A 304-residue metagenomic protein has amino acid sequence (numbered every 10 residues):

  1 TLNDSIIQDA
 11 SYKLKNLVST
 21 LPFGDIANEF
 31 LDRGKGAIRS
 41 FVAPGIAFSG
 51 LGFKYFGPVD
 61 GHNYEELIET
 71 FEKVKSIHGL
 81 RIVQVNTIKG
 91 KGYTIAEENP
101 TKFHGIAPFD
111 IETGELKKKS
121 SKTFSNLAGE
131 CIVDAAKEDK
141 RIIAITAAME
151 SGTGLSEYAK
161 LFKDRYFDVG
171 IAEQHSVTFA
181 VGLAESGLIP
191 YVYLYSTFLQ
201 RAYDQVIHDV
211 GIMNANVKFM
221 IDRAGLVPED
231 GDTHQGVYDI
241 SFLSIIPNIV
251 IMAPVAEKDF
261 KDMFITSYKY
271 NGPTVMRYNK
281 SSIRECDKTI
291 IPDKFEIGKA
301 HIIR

Functional and structural regions predicted by a protein language model:
T1-F23, K35, A47, M213 (+1 more regions): Mobile "lid/hinge" segments at catalytic clefts and subdomain interfaces of large enzymes
I26: Serine-dependent acyl-ester chemistry module
F30, A37-I38: C-terminal or mid-to-C-terminal helical accessory/interaction module adjacent to the motor/catalytic core
R39-G45, G50-T70, S76-V275, S282 (+1 more regions): Thiamine diphosphate
K280-I283, K288-T289: Membrane-interfacial segments at transmembrane helix termini in multi-pass membrane proteins
A300-R304: Short, intrinsically disordered, charge-balanced linker/junction segments flanking boundaries in proteins
